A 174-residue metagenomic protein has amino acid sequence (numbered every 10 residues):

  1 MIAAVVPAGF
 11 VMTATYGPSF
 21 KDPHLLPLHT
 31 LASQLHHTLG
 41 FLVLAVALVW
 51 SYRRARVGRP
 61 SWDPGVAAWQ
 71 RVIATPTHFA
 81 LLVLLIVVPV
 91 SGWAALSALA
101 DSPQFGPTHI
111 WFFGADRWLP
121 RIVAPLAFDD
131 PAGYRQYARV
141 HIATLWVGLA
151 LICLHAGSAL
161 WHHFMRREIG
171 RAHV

Functional and structural regions predicted by a protein language model:
M1-R171: Membrane-embedded alpha-helical bundles that constitute the cytochrome b-like, heme-associated redox core of multi-pass
